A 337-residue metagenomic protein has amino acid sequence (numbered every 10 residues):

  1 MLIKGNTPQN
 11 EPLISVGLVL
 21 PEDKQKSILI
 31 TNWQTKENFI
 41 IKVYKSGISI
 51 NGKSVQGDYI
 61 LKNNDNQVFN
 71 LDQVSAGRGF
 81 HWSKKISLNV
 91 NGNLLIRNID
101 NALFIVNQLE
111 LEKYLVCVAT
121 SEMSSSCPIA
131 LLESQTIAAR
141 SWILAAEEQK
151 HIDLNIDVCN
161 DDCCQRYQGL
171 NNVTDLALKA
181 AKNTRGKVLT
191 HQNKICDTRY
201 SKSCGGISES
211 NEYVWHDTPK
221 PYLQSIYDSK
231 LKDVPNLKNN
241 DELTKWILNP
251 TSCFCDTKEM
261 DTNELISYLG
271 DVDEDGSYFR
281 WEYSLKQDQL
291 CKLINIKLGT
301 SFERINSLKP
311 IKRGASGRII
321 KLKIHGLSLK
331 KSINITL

Functional and structural regions predicted by a protein language model:
M1-L337: Conserved, single-site charged/polar hotspot
